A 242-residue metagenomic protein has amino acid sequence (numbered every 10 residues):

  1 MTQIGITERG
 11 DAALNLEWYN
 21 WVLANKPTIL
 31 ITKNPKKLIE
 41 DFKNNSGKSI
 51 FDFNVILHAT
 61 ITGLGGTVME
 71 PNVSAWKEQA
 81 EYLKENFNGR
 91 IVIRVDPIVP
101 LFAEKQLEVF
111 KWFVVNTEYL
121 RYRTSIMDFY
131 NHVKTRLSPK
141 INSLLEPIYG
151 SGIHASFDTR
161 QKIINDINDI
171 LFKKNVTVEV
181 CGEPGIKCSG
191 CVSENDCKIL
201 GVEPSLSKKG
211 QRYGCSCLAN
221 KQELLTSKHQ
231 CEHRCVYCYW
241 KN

Functional and structural regions predicted by a protein language model:
M1-I163: Conserved AdoMet/S-adenosylmethionine-binding subsite of the radical SAM
N45-I56, N175, C197-G201, R212 (+1 more regions): A signal for specific C-terminal beta-sheet/loop modules enriched in small/flexible residues with GP/PG/PP motifs
H132-Q222: A conserved mid-domain beta-alpha-beta active-site/ligand-binding segment of alpha/beta enzyme cores
T226-K241: Local cysteine-cluster metal-coordination motifs and their immediate loop/turn environment, predominantly Fe-S cluster
